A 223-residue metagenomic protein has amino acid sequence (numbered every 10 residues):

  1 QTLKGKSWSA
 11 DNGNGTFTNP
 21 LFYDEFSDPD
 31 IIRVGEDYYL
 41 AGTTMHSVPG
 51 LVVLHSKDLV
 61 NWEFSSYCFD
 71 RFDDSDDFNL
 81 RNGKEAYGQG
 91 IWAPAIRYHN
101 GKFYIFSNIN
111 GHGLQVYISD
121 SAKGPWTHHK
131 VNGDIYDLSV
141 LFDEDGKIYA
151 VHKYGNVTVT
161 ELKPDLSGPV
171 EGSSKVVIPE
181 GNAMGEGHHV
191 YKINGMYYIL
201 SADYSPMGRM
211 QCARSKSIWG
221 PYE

Functional and structural regions predicted by a protein language model:
Q1-E223: Carbohydrate-active catalytic/glycan-binding domains of CAZyme proteins, especially the secreted or lumenal ectodomains
